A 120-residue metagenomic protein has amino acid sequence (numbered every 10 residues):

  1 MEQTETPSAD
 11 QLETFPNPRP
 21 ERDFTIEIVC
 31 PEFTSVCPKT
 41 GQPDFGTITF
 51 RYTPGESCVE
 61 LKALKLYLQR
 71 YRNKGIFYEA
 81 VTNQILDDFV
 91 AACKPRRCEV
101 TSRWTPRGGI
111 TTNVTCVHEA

Functional and structural regions predicted by a protein language model:
M1-A120: N-terminal intrinsically disordered, cationic/polar leader segments that include organellar targeting peptides
